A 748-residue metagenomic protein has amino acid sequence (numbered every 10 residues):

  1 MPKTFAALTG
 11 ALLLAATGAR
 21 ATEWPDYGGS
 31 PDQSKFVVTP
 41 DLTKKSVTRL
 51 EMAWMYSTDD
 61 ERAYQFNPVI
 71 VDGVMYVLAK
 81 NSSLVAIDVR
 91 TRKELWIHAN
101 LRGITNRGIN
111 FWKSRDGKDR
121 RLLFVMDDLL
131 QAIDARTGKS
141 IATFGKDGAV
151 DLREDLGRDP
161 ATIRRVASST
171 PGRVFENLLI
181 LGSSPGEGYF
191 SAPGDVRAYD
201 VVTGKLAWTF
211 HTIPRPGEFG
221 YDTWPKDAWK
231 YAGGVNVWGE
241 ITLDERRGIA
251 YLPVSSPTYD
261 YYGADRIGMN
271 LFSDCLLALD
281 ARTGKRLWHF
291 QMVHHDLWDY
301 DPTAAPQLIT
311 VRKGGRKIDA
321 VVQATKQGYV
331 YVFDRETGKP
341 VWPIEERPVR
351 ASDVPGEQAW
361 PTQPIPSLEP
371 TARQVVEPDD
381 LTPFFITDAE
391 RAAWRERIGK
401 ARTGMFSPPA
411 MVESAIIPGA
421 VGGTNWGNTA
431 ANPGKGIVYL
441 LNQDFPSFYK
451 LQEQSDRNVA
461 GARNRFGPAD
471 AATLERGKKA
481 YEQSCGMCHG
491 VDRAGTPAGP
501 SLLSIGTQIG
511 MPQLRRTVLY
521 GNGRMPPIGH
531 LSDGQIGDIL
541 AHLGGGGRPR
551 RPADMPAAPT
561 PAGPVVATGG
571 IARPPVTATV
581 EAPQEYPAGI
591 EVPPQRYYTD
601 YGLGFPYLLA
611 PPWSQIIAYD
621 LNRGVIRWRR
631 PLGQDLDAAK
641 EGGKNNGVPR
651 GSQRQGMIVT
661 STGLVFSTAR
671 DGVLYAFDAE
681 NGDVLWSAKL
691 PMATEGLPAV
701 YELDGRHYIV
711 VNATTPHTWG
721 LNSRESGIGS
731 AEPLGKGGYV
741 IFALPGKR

Functional and structural regions predicted by a protein language model:
A6-A16: Bacterial N-terminal signal peptides
R20-D60, N67-I70, I616-Y619: Mature N-terminal segment immediately following signal peptide/propeptide cleavage in secreted/periplasmic
A21-L42, W360-R391, R395, D554-Q595: N-terminal pre-domain segments of enzymes
W24-G28, E61-N81, G103-L130, R164-F190 (+9 more regions): Repeat-blade elements of multi-bladed beta-propeller folds
P31-V37, E61-Q65, V85, D260-Y261 (+1 more regions): Short, solvent-exposed loop/turn elements at domain surfaces
K45-D59, L84-I104, D116, L130-T162 (+14 more regions): Extracytoplasmic/lumenal domain signature
A167, I249, F466-A557, P561-A572 (+3 more regions): Extracytoplasmic electron-transfer domains, predominantly the class I c-type cytochrome c fold
D380-R395, T403-P409, I416-I417, G427-D470 (+4 more regions): Periplasmic c-type cytochrome electron-transfer domains
